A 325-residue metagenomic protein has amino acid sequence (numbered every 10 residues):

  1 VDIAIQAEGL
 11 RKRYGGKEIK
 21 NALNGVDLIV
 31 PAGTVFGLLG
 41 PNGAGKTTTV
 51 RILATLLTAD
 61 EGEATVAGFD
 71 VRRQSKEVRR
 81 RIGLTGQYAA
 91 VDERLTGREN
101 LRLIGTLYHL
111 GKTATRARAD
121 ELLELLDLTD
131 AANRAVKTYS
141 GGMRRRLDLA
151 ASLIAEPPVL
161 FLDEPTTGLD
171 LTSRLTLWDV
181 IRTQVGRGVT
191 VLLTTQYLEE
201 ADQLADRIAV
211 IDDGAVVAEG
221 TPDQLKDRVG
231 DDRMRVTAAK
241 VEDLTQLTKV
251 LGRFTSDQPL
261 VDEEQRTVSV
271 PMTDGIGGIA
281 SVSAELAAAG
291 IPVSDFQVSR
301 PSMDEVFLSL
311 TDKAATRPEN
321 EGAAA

Functional and structural regions predicted by a protein language model:
V1-R13, K313-A325: ABC-family P-loop ATPase nucleotide-binding domain
D2-D212, V216-A218: ABC transporter nucleotide-binding domains
R79, L123, A150, K226 (+2 more regions): Conserved protein kinase catalytic domain
D179-T273: ABC transporter nucleotide-binding domain
V229, L310-T311: Short, flexible helix/strand-to-coil boundary loops that buttress conserved ligand/catalytic motifs in alpha/beta
P259-V261, P292-S299: Conserved short beta-strand edge segments in small beta-sheet-based binding/regulatory domains
I279-P292: Extended Gly/Ser/Thr-rich low-complexity repeat segments, especially those forming or decorating extracellular
